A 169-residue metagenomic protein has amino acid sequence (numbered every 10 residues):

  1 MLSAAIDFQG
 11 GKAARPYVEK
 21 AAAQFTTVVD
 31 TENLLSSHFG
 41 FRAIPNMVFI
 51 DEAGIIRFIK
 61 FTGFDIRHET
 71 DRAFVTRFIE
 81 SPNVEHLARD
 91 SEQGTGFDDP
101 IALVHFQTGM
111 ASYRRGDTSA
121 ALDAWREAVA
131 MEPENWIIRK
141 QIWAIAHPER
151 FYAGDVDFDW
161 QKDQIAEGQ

Functional and structural regions predicted by a protein language model:
M1-A21, T31-L35: Structural microenvironment flanking redox-active thiols in thiol-disulfide oxidoreductases
E19-Q24, D30-F74: Thiol/disulfide oxidoreductase modules built on the thioredoxin-like
D51-D123, W136, A146, F151: Thiol-/selenol-based redox modules, centered on thioredoxin-like and closely related oxidoreductase domains
F106-Q107, R139-I142, D157: Alpha-solenoid helical repeat scaffolds
A144-Q169: Alpha-helical linker/edge segments of TPR/alpha-solenoid repeat scaffolds and analogous pre-/post-domain helices
